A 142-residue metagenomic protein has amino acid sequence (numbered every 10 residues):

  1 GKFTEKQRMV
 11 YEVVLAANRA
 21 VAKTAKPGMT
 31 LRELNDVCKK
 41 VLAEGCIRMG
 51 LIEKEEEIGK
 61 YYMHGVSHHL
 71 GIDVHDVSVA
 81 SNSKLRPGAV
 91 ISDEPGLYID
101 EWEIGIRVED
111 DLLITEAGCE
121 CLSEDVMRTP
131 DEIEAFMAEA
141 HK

Functional and structural regions predicted by a protein language model:
G1-K142: Active-site neighborhoods and metal-handling regions in enzymes and metal-associated proteins
